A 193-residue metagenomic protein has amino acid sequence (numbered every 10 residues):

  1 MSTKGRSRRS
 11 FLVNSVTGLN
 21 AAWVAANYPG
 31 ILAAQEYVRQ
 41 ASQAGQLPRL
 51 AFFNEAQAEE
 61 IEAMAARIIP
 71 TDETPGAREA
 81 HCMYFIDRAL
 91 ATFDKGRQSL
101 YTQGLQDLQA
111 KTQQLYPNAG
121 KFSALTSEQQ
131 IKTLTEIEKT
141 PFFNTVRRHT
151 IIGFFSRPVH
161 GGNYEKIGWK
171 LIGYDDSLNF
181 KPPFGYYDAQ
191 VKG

Functional and structural regions predicted by a protein language model:
S2-N20: N-terminal secretory signal peptides and thylakoid transit peptides that target proteins across membranes
K4-G5, W23-A63: C-terminal segment of N-terminal export signals and the immediately downstream linker at the start of the mature
S10, N14, A56-E59, Q103: Generic recognition of stable, solvent-exposed alpha-helical segments in well-folded globular domains
L12, P29, V38, D175 (+1 more regions): Compositionally biased, intrinsically disordered low-complexity regions enriched in proline and serine
S15, L19-L32, D72, T112 (+2 more regions): A generic secondary-structure signal for well-formed alpha-helical elements
G45, E59-A63, T74, H81-G193: Mature-region segments of soluble proteins
L50-N54, T71-G76: Short, N-terminal intrinsically disordered low-complexity segments that are rich in Pro/Gly and polar/charged residues
R67: Substrate-recognition/specificity elements adjacent to catalytic centers across diverse enzyme folds
